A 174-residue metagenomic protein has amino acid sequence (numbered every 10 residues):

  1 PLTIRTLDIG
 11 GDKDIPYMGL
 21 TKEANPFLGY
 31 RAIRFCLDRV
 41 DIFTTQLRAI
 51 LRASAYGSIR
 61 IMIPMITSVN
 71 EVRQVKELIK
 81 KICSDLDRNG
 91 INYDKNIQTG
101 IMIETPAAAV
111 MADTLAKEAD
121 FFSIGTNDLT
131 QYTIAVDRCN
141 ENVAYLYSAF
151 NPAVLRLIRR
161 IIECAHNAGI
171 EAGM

Functional and structural regions predicted by a protein language model:
P1-M174: Conserved alpha/beta-domain cores
